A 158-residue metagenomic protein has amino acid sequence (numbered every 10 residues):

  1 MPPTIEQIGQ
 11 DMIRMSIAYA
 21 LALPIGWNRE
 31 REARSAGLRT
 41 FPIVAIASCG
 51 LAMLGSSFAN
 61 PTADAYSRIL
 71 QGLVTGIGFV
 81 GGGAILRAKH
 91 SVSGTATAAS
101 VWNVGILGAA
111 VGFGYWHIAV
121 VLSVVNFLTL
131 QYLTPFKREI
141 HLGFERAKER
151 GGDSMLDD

Functional and structural regions predicted by a protein language model:
M1-I69, F113-V121, F136, R150-D158: Alpha-helical transmembrane segments and their membrane-interface boundaries that form or gate the permeation pathway
A20-N28, G78-L86, L107-G108: Hydrophobic transmembrane alpha-helices of secondary-active transporters and Na+-translocating membrane complexes
R29, A98-Y115: Interfacial segments of multi-pass membrane proteins
R31-A36, I85-T97: Membrane-helix interface "capping/anchor" motifs
T62-I85, K89: Alpha-helical transmembrane-segment detector that highlights a single hydrophobic TM helix and its immediate
I77-V80, V125-P135: Alpha-helical transmembrane segments and their membrane-interface exit regions
G94-A99, H117-L122: Hydrophobic alpha-helical membrane segments of integral membrane proteins
Q131-R150: Membrane-interfacial segments at transmembrane helix termini in multi-pass membrane proteins
